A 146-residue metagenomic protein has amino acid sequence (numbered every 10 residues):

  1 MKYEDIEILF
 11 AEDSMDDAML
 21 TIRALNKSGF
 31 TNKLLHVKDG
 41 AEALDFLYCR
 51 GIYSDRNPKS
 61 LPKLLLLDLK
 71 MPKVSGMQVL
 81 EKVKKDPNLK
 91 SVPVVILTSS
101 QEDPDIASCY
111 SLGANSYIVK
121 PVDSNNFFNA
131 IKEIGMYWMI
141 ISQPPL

Functional and structural regions predicted by a protein language model:
I6-D16, T21-N26, L35, L65: Conserved acidic segment of CheY-like receiver
L20-I22, H36-L64: Acidic, metal-coordinating helix/loop segments flanking the phosphotransfer/catalytic sites of two-component signaling
H36, K73-V74: Residue-level signal for the "D+5" position in two-component response regulator receiver
E42, V122-G135, Q143-L146: C-terminal output helix
L69-M71: Receiver (REC) domain active-site loop signature in two-component systems and cognate sites in sensor histidine kinases
N115: Short, glycine/charged-rich "phosphate-handling" switch motifs in NTP-dependent and phosphotransfer domains
